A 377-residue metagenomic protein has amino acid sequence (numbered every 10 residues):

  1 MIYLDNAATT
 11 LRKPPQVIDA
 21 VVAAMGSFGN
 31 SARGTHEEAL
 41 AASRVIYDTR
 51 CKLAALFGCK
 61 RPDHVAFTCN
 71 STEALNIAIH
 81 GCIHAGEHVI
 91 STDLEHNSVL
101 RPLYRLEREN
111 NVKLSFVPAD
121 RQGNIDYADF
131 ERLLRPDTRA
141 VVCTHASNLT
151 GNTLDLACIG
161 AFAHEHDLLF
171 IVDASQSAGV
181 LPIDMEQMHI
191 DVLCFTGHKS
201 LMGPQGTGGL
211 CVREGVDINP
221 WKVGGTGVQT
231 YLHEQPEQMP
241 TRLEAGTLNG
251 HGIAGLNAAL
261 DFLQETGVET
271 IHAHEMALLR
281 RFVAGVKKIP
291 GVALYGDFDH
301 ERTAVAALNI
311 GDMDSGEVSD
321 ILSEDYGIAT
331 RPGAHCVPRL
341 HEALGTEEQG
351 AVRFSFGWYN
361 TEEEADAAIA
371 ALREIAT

Functional and structural regions predicted by a protein language model:
M1-T377: Pyridoxal 5′-phosphate
